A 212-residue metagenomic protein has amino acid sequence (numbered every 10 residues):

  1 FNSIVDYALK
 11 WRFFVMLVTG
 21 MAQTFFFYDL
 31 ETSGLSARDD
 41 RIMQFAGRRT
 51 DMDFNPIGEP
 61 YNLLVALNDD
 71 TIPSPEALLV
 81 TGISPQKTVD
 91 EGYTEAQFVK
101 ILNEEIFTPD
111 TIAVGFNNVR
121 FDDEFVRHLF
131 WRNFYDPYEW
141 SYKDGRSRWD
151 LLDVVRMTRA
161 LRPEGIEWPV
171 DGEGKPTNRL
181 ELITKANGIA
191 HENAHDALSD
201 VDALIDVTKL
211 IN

Functional and structural regions predicted by a protein language model:
F1-L17: N-terminal amphipathic/basic-hydrophobic helices that include classical n-h-c signal peptides and signal-anchor
F1-N2, T24, N117, H195: A subset of signal/propeptide-processing and intrinsically disordered low-complexity segments in secreted/extracellular
F13-N55: Entry/capping segment at the start of metal-dependent catalytic domains with acidic active-site entry clusters
V15-L17, L102-E104, P137: Short, flexible, glycine/charge-rich loop motifs used to bind or transfer phosphoryl groups or to couple energy/partner
S33-L35, T88, A194: Short strand->helix junction
D40-F45, R49-I83, E105-N212: Metal-dependent phosphoesterase core characteristic of DEDDh/y 3'-5' exonuclease domains
T81-F98: Metal-dependent phosphoesterase signature
E95-P109: Short, basic/hydrophobic alpha-helical segments
